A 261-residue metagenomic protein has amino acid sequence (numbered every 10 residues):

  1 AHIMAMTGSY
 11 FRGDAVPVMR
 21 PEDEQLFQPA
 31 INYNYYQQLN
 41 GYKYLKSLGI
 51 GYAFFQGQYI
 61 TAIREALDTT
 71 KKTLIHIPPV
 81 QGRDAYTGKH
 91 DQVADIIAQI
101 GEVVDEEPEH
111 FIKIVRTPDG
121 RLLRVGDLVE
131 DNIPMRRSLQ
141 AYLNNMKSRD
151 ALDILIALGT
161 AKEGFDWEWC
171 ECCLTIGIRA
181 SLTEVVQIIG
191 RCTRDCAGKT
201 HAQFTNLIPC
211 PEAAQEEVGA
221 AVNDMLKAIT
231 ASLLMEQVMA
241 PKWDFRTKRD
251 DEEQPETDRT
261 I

Functional and structural regions predicted by a protein language model:
A1-L45: Post-DEXD/H (motif II) to motif III coupling segment of the RecA-like Helicase ATP-binding lobe
H2-M4, I31, G126, L174 (+1 more regions): Hydrophobic/aromatic beta-strand patches that form the interior of the parallel beta-sheet core in alpha/beta enzyme
M4-M6, L74-H76, T175: A structural signal for short, well-ordered beta-strand segments and their strand-loop junctions that often border
A15-V18, Y86-T87, D166-W167, V185-V186: Short, solvent-exposed loop/turn and secondary-structure capping segments
Y35-K43, Q56-Y59, D131-R137, E212-A214: A short acidic, often aromatic-flanked loop/helix-cap motif at beta-alpha or helix-coil junctions that lines enzyme
G51-E163, R179-A180: Conserved C-terminal RecA-like helicase domain
D131-K242: Conserved RecA-like P-loop NTPase helicase motor core
E252-I261: The feature captures the C-terminal accessory region of ATP-dependent helicases and related nucleic-acid translocases
